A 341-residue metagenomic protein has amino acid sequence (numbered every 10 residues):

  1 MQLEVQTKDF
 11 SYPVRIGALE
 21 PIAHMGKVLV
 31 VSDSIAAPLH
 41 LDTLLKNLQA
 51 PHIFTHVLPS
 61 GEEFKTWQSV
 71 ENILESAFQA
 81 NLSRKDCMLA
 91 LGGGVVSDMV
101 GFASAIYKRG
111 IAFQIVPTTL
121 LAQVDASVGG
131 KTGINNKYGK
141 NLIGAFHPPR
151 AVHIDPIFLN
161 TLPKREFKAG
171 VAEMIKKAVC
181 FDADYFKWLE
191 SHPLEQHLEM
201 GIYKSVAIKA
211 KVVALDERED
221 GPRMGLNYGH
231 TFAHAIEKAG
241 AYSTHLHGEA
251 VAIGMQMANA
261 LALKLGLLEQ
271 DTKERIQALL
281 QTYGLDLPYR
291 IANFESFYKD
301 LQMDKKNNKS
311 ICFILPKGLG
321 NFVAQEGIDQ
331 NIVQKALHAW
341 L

Functional and structural regions predicted by a protein language model:
M1-C87: ATP/NTP phosphate-donor binding region
Q6, F102-P193: A glycine/threonine-rich phosphate-anchoring loop and its flanking beta-alpha core in nucleotide/phosphate-binding
G17, V30, P117, D155 (+3 more regions): Residue-level signal for inorganic ion chemistry
S60, L91-G93, Y228-G229: Glycine-rich beta-strand-to-loop/alpha-helix junction loops that act as flexible
L74-L91, V100-I115: Non-catalytic interfacial helical region
V95-G101, Q123, A235: Short glycine/serine/threonine-rich phosphate/pyrophosphate-binding segments that cradle anionic phosphate groups
A172-M174, L267-L341: C-terminal charged capping/lid subdomain of soluble metabolic enzymes
K187-E295: Active-site segments that bind and position negatively charged phosphate/pyrophosphate groups
